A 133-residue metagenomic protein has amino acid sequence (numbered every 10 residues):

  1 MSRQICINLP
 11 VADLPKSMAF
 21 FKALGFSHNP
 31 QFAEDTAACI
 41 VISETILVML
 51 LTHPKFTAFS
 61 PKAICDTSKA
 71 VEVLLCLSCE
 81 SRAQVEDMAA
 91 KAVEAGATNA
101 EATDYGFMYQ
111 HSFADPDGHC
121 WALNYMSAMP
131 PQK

Functional and structural regions predicted by a protein language model:
M1, E44, D115-D117: Residue-level recognition of short loop/turn positions
M1-M18, E72-L77, S127-K133: N-terminal beta-strand motif that seeds the catalytic metal site of vicinal oxygen chelate
R3, T36, E44-I46, K69-V73: A generic structural signal for short beta-strands and their flanking turns/coil linkers
R3-Q4, V11, M18, H28 (+5 more regions): A structural feature recognizing the 12-helix transmembrane core of secondary solute carriers
N8-F56: Core segments of cupin and vicinal oxygen chelate
I40, A89-K133: Vicinal oxygen chelate
S60-C65: Short beta-strand/turn micro-motifs at beta-sheet edges
V73-A90, G96-A97: Mid-chain, well-packed structural core segment of small domains
